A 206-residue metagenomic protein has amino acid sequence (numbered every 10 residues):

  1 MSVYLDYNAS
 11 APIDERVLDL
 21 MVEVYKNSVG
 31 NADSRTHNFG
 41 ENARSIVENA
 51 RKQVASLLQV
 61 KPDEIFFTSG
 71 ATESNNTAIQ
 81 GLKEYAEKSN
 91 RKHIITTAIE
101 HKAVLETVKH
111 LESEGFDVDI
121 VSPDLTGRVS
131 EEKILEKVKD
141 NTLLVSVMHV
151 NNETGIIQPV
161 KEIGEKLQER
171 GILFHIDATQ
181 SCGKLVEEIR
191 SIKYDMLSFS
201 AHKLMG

Functional and structural regions predicted by a protein language model:
M1-G206: Pyridoxal 5′-phosphate
